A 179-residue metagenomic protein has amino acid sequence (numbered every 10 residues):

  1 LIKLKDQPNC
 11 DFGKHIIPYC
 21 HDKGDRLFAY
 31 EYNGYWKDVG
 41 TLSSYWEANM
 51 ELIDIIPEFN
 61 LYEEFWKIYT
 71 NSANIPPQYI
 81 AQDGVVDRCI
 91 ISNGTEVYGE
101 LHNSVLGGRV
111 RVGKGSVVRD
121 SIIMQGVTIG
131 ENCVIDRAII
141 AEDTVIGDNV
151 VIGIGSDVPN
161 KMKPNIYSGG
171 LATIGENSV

Functional and structural regions predicted by a protein language model:
L1-I2: Conserved nucleotide-sugar donor-binding and metal-coordinating catalytic region shared by glycosyltransferases
K5-V179: Left-handed beta-helix
